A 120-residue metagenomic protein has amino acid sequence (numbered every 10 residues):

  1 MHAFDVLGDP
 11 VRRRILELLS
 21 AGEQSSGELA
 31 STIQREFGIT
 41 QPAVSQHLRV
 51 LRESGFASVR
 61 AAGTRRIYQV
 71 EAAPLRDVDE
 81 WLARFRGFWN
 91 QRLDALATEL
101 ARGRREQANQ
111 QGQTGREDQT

Functional and structural regions predicted by a protein language model:
M1-V11, N90-Q91, A97: N-terminal amphipathic alpha-helix
D5-V6, P10-T40, I67-R76, E80: N-terminal helix-turn-helix DNA-binding core of bacterial DNA-binding proteins
E17-A21, R76-T120: Amphipathic alpha-helical dimerization/coiled-coil segments that flank or bridge DNA-binding/regulatory modules
R35, S54-G55, R104: Intrinsically disordered, low-complexity proline-rich regions
L48-R49: Short, hydrophobic-biased segments on the C-terminal half of alpha helices that form "recognition helices"
R52-G63, Q69: Beta-hairpin "wing" of winged helix-turn-helix
